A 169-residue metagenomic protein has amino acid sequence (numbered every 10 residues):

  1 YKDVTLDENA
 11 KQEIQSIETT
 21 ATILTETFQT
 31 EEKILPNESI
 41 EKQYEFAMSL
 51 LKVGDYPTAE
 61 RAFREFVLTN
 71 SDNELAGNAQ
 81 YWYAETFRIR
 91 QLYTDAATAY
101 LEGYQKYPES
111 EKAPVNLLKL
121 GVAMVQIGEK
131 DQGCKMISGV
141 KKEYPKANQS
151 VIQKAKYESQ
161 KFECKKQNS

Functional and structural regions predicted by a protein language model:
Y1-F46: Acidic, proline-/serine-/threonine-rich low-complexity intrinsically disordered segments
T69-L75, K106-K112, K142-Q153: Short solvent-exposed coil/turn linkers within tandem alpha-helical repeat scaffolds
